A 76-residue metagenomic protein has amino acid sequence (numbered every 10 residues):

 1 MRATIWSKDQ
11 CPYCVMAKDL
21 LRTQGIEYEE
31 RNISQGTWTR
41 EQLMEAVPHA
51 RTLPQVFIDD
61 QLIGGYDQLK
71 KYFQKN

Functional and structural regions predicted by a protein language model:
M1-E27: Local sequence-structure signature of Cys/Sec-based thiol-disulfide redox active-site neighborhoods
P12, W38, G64: Short alpha-helical
V15, E41, K71: Alpha-helical elements of the RecA-like P-loop NTPase motor core of helicases
Q24, M44-E45, K71: Non-catalytic interaction surface on structured domains
I33-H49, K75: Thioredoxin-like thiol-disulfide oxidoreductase module
P48-V56, Y66-D67: Structural micro-motif
I58-N76: Non-catalytic, surface beta->alpha helical segment in thiol-disulfide oxidoreductase systems
